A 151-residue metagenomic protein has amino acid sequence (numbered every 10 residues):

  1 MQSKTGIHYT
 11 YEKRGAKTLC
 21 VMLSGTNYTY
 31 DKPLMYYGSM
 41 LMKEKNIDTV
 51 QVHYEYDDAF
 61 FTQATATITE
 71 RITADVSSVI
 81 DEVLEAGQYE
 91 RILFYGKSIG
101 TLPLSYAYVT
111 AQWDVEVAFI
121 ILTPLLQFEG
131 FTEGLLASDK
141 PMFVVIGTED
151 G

Functional and structural regions predicted by a protein language model:
M1-Y89: Serine-hydrolase catalytic machinery in alpha/beta-hydrolase-like enzymes
S24, G96, I146: Short beta-strand segments
G25-T26, T123-L125, T148: Residue-level signal for short, function-critical loop segments
V50-V52, L122, V145: The conserved SAM/SAH-binding core of class I Rossmann-like methyltransferase domains, concentrating on the hydrophobic
V76-S138: Primarily recognizes the serine-hydrolase "nucleophile elbow" in alpha/beta-hydrolase and SGNH/GDSL folds
S138-D139, V144-I146, D150: Short beta-strand/loop motif that positions the catalytic acidic residue of the alpha/beta-hydrolase fold
